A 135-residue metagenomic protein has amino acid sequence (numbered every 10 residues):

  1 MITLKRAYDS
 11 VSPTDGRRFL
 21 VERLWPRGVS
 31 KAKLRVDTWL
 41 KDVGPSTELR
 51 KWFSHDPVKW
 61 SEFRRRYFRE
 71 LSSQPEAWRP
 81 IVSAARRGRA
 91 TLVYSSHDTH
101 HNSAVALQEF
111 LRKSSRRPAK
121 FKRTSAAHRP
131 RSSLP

Functional and structural regions predicted by a protein language model:
M1-P135: Residues lining hydrophobic/aromatic ligand-binding pockets adjacent to catalytic sites
